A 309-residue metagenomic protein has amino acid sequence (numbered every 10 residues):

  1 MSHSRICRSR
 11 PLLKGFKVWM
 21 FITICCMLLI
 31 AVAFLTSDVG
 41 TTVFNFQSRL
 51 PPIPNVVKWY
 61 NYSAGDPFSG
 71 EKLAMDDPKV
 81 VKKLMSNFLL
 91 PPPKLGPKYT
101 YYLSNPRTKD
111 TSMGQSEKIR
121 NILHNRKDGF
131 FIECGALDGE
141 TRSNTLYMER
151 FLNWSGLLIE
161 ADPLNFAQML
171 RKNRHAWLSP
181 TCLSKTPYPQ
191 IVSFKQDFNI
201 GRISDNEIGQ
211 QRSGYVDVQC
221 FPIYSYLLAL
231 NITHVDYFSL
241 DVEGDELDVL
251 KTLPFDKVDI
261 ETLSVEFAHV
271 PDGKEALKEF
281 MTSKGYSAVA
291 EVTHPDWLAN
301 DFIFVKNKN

Functional and structural regions predicted by a protein language model:
S2-N309: Phosphate/nucleotide-binding beta-alpha loop and adjacent structural elements of enzyme active sites
